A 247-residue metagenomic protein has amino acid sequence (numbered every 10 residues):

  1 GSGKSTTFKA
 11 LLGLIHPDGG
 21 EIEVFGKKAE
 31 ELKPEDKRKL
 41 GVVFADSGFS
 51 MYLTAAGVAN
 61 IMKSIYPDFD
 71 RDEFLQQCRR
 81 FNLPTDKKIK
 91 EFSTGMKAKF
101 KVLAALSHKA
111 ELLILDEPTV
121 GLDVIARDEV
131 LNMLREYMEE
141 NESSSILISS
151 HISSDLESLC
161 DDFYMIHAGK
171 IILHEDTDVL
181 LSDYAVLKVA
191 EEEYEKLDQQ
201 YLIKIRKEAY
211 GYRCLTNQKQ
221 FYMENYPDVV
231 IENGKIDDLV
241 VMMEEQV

Functional and structural regions predicted by a protein language model:
G1-G3: Walker A (P-loop) phosphate-binding loop of ABC-type ATPase nucleotide-binding domains
L12: Helix-to-loop junction immediately C-terminal to a conserved catalytic motif
D18-E21, A168: Conserved coupling/switch loops of ABC nucleotide-binding domains, chiefly the family-specific signature
G20-E31, E35-D36: Conserved ABC transporter NBD signature motif
V42-K101: ABC-family P-loop ATPase nucleotide-binding domains
L113-E117, L122: Catalytic Walker B motif of ABC-type/P-loop ATPase nucleotide-binding domains
L131, L202-V247: C-terminal coupling/interaction segments
L131, R135-L147, H151-T216: ABC transporter nucleotide-binding domain
